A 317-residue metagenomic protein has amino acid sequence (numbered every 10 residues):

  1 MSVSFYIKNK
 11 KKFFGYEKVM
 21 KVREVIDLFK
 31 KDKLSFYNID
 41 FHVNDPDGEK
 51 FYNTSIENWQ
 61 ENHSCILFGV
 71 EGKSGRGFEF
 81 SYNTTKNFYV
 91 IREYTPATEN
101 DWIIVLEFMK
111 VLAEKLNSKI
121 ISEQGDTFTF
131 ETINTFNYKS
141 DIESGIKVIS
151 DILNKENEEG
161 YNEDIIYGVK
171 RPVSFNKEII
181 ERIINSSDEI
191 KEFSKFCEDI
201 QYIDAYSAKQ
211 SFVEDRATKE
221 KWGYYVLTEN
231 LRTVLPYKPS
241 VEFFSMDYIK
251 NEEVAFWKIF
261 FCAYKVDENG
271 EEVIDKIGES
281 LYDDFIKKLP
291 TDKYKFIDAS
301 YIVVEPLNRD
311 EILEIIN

Functional and structural regions predicted by a protein language model:
M1-N317: Acidic (Asp/Glu-rich) sequence patches and key acidic residues that form negatively charged surfaces used
